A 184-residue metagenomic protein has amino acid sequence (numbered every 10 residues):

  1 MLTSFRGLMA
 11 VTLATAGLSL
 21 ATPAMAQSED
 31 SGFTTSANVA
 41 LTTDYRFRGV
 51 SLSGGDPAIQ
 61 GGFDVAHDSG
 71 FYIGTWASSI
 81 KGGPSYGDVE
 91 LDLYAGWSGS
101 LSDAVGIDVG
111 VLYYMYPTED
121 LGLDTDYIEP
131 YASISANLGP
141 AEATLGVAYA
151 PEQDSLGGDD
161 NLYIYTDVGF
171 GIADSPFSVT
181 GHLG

Functional and structural regions predicted by a protein language model:
L2-G7, G17, T22-G184: Outer-membrane beta-barrel proteins
